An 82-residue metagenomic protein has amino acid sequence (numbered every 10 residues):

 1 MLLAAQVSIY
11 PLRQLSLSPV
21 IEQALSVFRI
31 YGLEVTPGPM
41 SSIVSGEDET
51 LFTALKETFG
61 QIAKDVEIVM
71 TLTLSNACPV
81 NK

Functional and structural regions predicted by a protein language model:
M1-K82: Charge-rich, low-complexity N-terminal segments
